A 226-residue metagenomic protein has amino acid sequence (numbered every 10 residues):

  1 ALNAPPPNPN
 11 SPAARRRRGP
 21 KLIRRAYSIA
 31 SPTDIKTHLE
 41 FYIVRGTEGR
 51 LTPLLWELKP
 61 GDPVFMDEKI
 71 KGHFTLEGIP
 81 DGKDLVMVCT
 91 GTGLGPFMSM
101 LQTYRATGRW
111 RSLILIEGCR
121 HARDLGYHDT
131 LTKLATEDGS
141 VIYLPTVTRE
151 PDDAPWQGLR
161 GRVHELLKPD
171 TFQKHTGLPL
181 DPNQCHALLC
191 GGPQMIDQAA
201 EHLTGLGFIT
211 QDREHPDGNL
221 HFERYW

Functional and structural regions predicted by a protein language model:
A1-P60: Ferredoxin-reductase
I29, P96-A106: Histidine-anchored nucleotide/phosphate-binding helix
I70-P80: A short, basic/flexible loop-to-alpha-helix module at the beginning of a structural domain
L76-G78, M98-Q102, S112, G126-D129 (+1 more regions): A short secondary-structure junction signal
G82, R105-L113: Conserved S-adenosyl-L-methionine
L85-V88: Conserved beta-strand elements of the Class I
T90-P96: Ser/Thr-glycine-rich phosphate-binding loops at phosphate-binding pockets of nucleotides, nucleotide cofactors
I116, H121-W226: Reductase modules of NAD(P)H-dependent flavoproteins
